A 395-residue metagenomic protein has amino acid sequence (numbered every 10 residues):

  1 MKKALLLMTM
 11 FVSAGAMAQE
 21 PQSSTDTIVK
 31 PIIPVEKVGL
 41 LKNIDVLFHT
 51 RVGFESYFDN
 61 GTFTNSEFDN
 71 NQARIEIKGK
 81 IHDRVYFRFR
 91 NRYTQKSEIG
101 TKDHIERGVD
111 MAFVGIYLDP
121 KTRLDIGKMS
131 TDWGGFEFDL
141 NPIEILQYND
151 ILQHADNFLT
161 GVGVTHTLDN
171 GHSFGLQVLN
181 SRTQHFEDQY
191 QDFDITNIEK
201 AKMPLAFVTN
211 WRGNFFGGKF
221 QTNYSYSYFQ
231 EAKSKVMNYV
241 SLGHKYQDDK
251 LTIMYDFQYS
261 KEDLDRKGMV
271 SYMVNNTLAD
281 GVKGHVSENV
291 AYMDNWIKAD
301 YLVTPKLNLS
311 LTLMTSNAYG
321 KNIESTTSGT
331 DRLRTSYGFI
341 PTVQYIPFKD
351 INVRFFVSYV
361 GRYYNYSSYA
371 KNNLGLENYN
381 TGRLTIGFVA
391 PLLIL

Functional and structural regions predicted by a protein language model:
L5-L6, F11, G15-R51: N-terminal periplasmic/intermembrane-space "pro-region" immediately following the signal or transit peptide
P21-S24, G53-F63, K102, Y224-L395: Outer-membrane beta-barrel pore domains
I33-E36, R74-E76, A112-G115, G163-T165 (+5 more regions): Outer-membrane beta-barrel architecture
K37-F54, T64-Q184, R212-F215: Outer membrane beta-barrel
L41-I44, K80-R84, D119-K121, T131 (+6 more regions): Outer-membrane beta-barrel channels and translocator barrels
N71, G108, P120, F158 (+5 more regions): Exposed loop/turn and edge beta-strand positions of beta-sandwich/beta-sheet ligand-binding modules
Q177, S181-V240: Loop-centered beta-sheet repeat module
